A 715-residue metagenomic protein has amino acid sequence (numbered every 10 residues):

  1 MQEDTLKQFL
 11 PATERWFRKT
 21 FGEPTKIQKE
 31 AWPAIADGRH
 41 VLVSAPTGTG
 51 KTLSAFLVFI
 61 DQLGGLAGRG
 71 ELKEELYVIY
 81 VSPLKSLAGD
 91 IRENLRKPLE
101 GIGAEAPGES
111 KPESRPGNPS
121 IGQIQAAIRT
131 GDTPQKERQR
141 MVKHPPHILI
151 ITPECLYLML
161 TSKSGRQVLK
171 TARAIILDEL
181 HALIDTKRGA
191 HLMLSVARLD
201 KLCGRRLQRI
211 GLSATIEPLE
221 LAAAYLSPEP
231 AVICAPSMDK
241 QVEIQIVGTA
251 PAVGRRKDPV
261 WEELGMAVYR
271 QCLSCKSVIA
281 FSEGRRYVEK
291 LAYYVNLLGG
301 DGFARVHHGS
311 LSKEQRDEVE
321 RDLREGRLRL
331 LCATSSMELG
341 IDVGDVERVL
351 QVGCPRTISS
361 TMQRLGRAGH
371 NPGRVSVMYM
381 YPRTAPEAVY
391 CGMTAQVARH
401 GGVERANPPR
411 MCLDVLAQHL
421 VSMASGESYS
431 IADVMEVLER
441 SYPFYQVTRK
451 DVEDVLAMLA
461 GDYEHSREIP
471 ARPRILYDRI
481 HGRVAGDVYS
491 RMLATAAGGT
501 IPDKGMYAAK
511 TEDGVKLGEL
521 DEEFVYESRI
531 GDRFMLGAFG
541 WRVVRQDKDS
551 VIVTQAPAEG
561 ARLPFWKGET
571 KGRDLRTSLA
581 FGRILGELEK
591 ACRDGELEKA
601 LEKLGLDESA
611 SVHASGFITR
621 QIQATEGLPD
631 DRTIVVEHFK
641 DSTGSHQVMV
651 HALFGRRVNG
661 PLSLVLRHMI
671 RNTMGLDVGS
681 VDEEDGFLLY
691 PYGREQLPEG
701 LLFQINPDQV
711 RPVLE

Functional and structural regions predicted by a protein language model:
T5, L10-R15, K29, A36-L42 (+2 more regions): Helicase motor core with emphasis on the C-terminal RecA-like subdomain
T52: Walker A/P-loop
C155, R285-R286, M337-E338, P355 (+11 more regions): Short, glycine-/Ser/Thr-/acidic-enriched flexible segments
P236-V242, L297, R410-M411, A497-D503 (+2 more regions): Flexible hinge/switch segments at interdomain interfaces of large molecular machines
L264-A267, Q271, L323-L330, T334 (+6 more regions): Phosphate-interacting basic helix/loop segments used at nucleotide- and nucleic-acid interfaces
S430-A432, L585-V612: N-terminal leader/propeptide and maturation segments of large enzyme subunits in energy/redox metabolism and hydrolases
G461, S466-R593, L676: Conserved nucleotide-binding/hydrolysis modules and their immediate coupling elements across P-loop/ASCE NTPase motors
L601-G660, L664, H668, N672 (+1 more regions): Non-catalytic interaction/regulatory segments
